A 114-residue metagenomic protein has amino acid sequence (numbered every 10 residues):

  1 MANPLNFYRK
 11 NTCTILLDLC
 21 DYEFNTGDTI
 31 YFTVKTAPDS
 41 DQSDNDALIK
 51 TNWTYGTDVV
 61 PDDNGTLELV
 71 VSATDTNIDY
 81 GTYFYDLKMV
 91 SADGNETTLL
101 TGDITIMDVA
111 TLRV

Functional and structural regions predicted by a protein language model:
M1-V114: N-terminal assembly/attachment segments of tailed bacteriophage virion structural proteins
